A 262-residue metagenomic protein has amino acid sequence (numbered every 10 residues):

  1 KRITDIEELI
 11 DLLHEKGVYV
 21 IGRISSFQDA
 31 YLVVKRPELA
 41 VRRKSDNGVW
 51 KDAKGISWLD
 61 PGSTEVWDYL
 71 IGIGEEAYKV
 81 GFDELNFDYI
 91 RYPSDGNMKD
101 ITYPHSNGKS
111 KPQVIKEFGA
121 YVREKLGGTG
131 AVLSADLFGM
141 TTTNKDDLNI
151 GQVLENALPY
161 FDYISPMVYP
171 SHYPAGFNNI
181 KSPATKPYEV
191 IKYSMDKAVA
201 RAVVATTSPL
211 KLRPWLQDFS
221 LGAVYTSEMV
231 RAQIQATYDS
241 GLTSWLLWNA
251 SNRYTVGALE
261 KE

Functional and structural regions predicted by a protein language model:
K1-I3, K54-D68, H105-Q113, S182-Y188 (+1 more regions): The substrate-binding groove and active-site-proximal loops of carbohydrate-active enzymes, especially glycoside
E8-D11, F27-K79: Active-site-adjacent "subsite" loops/lids of carbohydrate-active enzymes
L13, V20, L70, A77 (+6 more regions): Conserved, mostly hydrophobic/aromatic
H14, Y19-D29, N86-F87, S110-G151 (+2 more regions): Aromatic-lined carbohydrate-recognition surfaces of secreted/lumenal glycan-active proteins
A30, V34-E38, D83-S110: Active-site-proximal loop/short-helix segments that contain or immediately flank catalytic acid/base residue(s)
T64-Y78, K145-A157, Y225-Y238: Short, acidic/polar
N97-H105, F118-G119, K125-N149, P166-K197: Substrate-binding surface in catalytic domains of secreted glycosidases
F161-A175, A184-E262: Substrate-binding cleft of secreted/luminal carbohydrate-active enzymes
